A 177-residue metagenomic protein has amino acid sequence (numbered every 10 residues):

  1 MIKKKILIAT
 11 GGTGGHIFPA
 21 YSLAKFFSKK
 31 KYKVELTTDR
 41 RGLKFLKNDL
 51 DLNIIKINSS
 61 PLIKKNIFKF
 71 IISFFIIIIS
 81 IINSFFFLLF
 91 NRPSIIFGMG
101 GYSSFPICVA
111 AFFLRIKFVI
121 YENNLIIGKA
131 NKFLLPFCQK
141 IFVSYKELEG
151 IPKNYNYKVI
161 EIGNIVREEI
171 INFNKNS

Functional and structural regions predicted by a protein language model:
I2, K33, R41, F112-K175: Active-site-proximal region of nucleotide-activated glycan assembly enzymes, centered on histidine/acidic-rich loops
I2-K4, K29-K33, I79-F85, S94 (+2 more regions): Catalytic machinery of carbohydrate-active enzymes, primarily nucleotide-sugar-dependent glycosyltransferases
K3-G11, K29-I76, I160-V166: Conserved nucleotide-sugar phosphate-binding/catalytic loop shared by glycosyltransferases and other
L7-A9, F97, V119, F142: Structural motif
I8-Y21: A short, glycine/small-residue-rich beta-strand->loop->alpha-helix junction that serves as a flexible
S22-K25, K29, V109, F113 (+1 more regions): Short, well-ordered alpha-helices that flank and scaffold nucleotide-derived cofactor binding pockets
R41-F45, S84, P93-L114: An aromatic- and histidine-rich active-site surface loop
N66-I95, F113: An amphipathic, basic-hydrophobic alpha-helix
